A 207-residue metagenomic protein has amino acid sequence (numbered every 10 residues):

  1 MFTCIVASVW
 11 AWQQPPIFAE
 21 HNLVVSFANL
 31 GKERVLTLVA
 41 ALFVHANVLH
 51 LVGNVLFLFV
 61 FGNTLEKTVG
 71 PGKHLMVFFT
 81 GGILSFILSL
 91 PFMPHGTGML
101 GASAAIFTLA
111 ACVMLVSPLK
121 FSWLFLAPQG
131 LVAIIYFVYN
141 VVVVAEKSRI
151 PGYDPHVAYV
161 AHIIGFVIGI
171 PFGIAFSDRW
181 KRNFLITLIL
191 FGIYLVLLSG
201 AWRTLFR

Functional and structural regions predicted by a protein language model:
M1-R207: A detector for small-residue-rich transmembrane helices and their helix-helix packing motifs
